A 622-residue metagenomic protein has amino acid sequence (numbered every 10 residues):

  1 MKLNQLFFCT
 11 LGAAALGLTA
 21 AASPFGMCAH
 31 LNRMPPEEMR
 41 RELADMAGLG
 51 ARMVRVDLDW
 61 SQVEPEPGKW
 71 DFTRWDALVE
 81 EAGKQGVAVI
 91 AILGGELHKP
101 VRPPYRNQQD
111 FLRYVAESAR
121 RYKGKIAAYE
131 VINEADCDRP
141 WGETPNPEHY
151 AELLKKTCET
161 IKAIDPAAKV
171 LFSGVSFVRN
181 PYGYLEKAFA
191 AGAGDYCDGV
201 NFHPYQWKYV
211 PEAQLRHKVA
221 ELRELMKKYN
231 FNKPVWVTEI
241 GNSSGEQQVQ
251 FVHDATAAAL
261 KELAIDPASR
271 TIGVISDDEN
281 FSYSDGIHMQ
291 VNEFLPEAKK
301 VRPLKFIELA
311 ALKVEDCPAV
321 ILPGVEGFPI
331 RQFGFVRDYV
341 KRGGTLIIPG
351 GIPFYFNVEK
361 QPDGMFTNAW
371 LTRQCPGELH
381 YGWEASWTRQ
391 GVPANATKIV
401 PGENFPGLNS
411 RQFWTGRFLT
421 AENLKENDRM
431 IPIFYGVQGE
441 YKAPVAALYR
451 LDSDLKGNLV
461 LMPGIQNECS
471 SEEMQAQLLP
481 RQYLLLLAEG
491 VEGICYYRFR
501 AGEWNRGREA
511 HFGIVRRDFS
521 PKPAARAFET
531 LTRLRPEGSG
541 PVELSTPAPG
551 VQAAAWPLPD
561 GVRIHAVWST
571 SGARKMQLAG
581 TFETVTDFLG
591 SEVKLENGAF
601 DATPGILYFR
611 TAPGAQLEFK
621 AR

Functional and structural regions predicted by a protein language model:
L49-F189, A193-D195, W207: Substrate-binding cleft and catalytic face of glycoside hydrolase catalytic domains, especially the flexible beta-alpha
P147-D254, S471-A476: Noncatalytic carbohydrate-binding groove/subsite architecture in carbohydrate-active enzymes
G245-F251, A255-K261, A268, Q466-R526: Aromatic/acidic polysaccharide-binding cleft in carbohydrate-active enzymes
V249-P318, D454-L455: Aromatic-Pro/Gly-enriched surface loop or interdomain linker that acts as a lid/target-recognition segment
L263, P267-T271, S276-F281, M289-V291 (+3 more regions): Carbohydrate-binding surface patches
E326-S410: A glycine-rich, often tryptophan-bearing local segment used as a flexible ligand/cofactor-contacting loop or short
G382-C469: Catalytic beta-strand/loop cores that center a nucleophilic Ser/Cys/Thr and support acyl-enzyme chemistry
E596-R622: C-terminal beta-strand-rich structural cap/linker in extracellular carbohydrate-active enzymes
